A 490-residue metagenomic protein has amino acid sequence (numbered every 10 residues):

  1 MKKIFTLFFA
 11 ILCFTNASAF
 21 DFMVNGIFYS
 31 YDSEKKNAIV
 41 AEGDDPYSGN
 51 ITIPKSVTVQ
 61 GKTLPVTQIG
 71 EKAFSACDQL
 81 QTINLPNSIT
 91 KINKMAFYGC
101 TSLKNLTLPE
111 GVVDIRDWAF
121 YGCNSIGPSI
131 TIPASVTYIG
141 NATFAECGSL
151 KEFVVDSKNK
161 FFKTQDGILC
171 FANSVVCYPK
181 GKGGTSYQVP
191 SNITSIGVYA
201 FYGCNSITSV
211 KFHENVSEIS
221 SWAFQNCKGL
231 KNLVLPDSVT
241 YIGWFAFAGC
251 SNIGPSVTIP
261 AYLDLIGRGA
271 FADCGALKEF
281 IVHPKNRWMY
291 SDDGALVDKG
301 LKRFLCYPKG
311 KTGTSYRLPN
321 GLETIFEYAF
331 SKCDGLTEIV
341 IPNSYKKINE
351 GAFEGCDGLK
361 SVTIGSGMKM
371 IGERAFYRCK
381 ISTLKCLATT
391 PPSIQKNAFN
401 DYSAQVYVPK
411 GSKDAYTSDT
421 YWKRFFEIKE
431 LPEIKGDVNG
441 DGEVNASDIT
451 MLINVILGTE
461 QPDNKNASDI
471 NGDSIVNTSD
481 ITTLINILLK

Functional and structural regions predicted by a protein language model:
I4-T15: Sec-dependent N-terminal signal peptides
S18-M23, E427-D437: Low-complexity, Pro/Thr/Ser/Gly/Ala-rich linker/spacer regions in secreted, extracellular modular proteins
V24-F28, S33-K36, P46-Q68, D78-K91 (+15 more regions): Structural signature of tandem-repeat unit edges
G70-A73, N93-Y98, R116-Y121, G140-T143 (+12 more regions): Consensus positions within tandem repeat domains that build extended binding/scaffold surfaces
K396-A398, D414-F425: Short, aromatic/basic amphipathic alpha-helical patches
I434-V438, N466-I470: Calcium-binding motifs, dominated by EF-hand helix-loop-helix domains
D441-D463, D473-K490: Alpha-helical segments with a strong preference for the paired helices of cellulosomal dockerin domains
